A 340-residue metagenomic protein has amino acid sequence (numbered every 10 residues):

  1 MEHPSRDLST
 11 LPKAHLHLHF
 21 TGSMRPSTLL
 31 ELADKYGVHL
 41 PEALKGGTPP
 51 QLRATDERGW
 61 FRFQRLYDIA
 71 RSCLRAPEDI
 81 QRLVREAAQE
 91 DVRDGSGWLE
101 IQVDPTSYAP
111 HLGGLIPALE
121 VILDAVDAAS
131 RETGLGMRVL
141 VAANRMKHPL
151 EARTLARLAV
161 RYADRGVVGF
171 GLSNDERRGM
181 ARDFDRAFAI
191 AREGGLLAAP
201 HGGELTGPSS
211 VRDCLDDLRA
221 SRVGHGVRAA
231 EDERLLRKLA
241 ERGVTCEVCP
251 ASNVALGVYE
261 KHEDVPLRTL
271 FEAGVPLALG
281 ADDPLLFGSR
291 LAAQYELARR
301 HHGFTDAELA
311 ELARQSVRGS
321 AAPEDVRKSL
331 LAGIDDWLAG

Functional and structural regions predicted by a protein language model:
M1-L196, L205-S210, D217-R222, R228-G340: Metal-cofactor-binding active-site regions of metalloenzymes
P200: A glycine- and charged-residue-rich anion-binding loop/surface
